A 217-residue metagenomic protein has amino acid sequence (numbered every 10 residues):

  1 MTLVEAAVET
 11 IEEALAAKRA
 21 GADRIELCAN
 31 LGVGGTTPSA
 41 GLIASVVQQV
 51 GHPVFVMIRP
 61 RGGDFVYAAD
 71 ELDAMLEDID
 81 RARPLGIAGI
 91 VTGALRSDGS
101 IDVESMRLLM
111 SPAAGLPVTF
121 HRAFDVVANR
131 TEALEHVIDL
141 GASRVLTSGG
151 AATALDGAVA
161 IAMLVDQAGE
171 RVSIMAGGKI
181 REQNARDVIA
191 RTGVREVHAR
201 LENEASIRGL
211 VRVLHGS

Functional and structural regions predicted by a protein language model:
M1-I25, N30-V33: N-terminal pre-domain/capping segments
V4-V8, I25-L27, V54-I58, I90-T92 (+4 more regions): Hydrophobic faces of well-ordered beta-strands that scaffold small-molecule active sites in alpha/beta enzyme cores
E9-A20, V66-R81, V118, D125-L140 (+2 more regions): Catalytic cores of alpha/beta
T10-E12, A29-L31, P60-G62, R96 (+3 more regions): Active-site-proximal loop/turn and secondary-structure-junction residues that shape catalytic pockets, frequently
I11-E13, R24, T37, I43-V103: Active-site beta->alpha loop and helix N-cap motifs at the rims of alpha/beta catalytic domains
I25-T36, R81-S97, L140-G157, T192-L210: Glycine-rich phosphate-binding active-site loops on the catalytic face of alpha/beta enzymes
G35-G62, S100-A123, D156-E182, I207-S217: Alpha-helix-loop-beta-strand connector modules within alpha/beta enzyme cores
